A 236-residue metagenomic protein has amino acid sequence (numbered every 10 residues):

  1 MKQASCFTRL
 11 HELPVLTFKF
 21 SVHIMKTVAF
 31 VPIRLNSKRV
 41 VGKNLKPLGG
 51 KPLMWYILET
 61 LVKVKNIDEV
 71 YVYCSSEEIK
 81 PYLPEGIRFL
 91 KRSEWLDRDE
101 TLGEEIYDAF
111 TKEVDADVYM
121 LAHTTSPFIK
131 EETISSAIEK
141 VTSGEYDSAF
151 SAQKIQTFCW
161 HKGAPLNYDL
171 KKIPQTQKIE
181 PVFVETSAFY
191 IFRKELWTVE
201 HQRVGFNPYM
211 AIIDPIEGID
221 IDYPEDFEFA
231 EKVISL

Functional and structural regions predicted by a protein language model:
M25-V41: N-terminal nucleotide-binding beta1-loop-alpha1 segment
L53-V70, P81: A short, N-terminal amphipathic alpha-helix
Y71, E77-M120, I129-S136: Short phosphate-binding loop-to-helix
E105-I106, P127-D214: Conserved core of the sugar-phosphate nucleotidyltransferase
A122-T124: Active-site acidic Asp-centered loop
E200-I219, P224-E228, K232-I234: Catalytic donor-sugar/metal-binding loop of nucleotide-sugar-dependent glycosyltransferases
